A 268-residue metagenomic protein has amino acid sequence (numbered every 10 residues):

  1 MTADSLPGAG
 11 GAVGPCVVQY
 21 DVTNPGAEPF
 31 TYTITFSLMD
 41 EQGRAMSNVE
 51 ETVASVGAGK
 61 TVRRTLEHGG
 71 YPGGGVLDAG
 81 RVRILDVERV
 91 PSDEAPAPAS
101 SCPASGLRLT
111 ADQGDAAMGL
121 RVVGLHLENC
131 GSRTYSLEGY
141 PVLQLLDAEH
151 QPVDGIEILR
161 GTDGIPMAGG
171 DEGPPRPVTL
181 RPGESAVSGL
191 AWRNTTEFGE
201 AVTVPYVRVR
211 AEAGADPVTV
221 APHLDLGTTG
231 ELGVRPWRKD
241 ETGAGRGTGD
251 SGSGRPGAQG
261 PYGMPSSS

Functional and structural regions predicted by a protein language model:
M1-R63: Ordered, small/hydrophobic-rich secondary-structure cores
A12-Q19, A117-G124, T203: Short, solvent-exposed loop/turn segments enriched in Ser/Thr/Gly
D21-G26, L125-G131: Asparagine-centered strand-capping/turn motif at beta-strand->loop junctions
A27-R44, L137-V153, E157-G161: Short acidic, flexible loop segments centered on an aromatic residue
G43-G74, R160-T195: Intrinsically disordered, low-complexity Pro/Gly/Ser/Thr-rich segments with frequent PxxP/GP/PP motifs and embedded
V49-E50, R63-T65, G69-R108, R193-R238 (+2 more regions): Terminal connector regions
P98-G124, E128: A structural motif detector for short, solvent-exposed N-terminal "entry" segments of globular domains
G131-T134, T195-E197: Short beta-strands and strand-coil junctions in structured, solvent-facing domains, enriched
